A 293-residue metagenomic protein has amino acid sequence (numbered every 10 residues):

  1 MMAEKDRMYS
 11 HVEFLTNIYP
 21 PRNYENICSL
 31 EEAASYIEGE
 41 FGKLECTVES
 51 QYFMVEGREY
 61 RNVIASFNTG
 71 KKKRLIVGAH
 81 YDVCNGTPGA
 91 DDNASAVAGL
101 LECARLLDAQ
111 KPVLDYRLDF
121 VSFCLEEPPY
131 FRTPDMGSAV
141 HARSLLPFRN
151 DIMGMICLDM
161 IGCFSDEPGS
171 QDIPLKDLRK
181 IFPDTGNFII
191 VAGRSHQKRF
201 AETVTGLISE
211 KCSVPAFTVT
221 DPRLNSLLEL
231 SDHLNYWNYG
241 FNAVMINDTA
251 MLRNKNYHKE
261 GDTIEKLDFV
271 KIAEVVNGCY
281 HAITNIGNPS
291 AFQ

Functional and structural regions predicted by a protein language model:
M1-E31, D82, R253-D262: N-terminal capping segment at the start of a domain
R7-S10, F14, E32, Y36 (+12 more regions): Extracytoplasmic/secreted proteins, especially bacterial periplasmic and envelope-associated proteins
S10-G70, F217-V219: A non-catalytic alpha/beta surface segment that caps or lines the substrate-entry region of metallo-dependent hydrolase
T16-P21, E38, G42-C46, A104-P112 (+4 more regions): Sec-exported extracytoplasmic/periplasmic mature domains
M54-E56, T69-K71, Y81-N85, L125-P129 (+2 more regions): Solvent-exposed loop/turn segments at secondary-structure junctions within structured extracellular/periplasmic domains
I64, L75-G78, D119-S122, M153-L158 (+1 more regions): Structural recognition of the beta-strand scaffold that forms the well-ordered cores of secreted hydrolase catalytic
C84-E202, N225-L228: Acidic/histidine-rich catalytic neighborhood of metal-dependent amide-processing enzymes
G154, S165-Q293: Active-site-adjacent substrate-binding region of metalloamidase/peptidase-like peptide-processing proteins
